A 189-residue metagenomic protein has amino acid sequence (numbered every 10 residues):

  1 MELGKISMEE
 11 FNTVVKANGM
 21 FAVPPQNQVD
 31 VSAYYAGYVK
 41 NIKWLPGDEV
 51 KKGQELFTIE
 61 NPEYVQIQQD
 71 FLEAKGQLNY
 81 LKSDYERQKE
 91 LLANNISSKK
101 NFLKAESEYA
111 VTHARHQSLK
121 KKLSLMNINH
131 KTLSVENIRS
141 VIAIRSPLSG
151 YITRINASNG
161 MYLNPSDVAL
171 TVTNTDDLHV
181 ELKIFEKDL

Functional and structural regions predicted by a protein language model:
M1-P25, V29, A36, K40-N41 (+2 more regions): Periplasmic scaffold and linker elements that assemble and bridge Gram-negative envelope complexes
L45: Small cofactor-carrier domains centered on a conserved lysine used for covalent cofactor attachment
